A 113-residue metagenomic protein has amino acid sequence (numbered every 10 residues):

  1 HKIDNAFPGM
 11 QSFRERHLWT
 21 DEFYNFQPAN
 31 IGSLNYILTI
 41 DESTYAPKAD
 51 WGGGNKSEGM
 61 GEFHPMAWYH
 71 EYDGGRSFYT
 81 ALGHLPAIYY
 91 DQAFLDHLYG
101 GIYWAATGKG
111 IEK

Functional and structural regions predicted by a protein language model:
H1-D73: Catalytic beta-strand/loop cores that center a nucleophilic Ser/Cys/Thr and support acyl-enzyme chemistry
S43-K113: Extracellular ligand-binding/catalytic regions of CAZymes and related secreted enzymes and adhesion modules
